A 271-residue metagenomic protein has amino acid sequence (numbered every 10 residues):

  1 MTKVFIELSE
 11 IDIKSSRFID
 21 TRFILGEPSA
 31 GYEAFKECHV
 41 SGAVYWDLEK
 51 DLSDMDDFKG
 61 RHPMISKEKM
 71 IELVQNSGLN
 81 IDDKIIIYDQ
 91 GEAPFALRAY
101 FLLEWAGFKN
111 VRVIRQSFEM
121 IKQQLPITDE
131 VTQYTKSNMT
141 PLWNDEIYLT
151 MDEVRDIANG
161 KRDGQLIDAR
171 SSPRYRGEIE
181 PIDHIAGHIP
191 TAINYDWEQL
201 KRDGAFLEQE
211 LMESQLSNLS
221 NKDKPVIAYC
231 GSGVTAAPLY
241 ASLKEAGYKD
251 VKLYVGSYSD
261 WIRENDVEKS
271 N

Functional and structural regions predicted by a protein language model:
M1-N271: Cytosolic catalytic domains that perform sulfur/thiol-centered chemistry
